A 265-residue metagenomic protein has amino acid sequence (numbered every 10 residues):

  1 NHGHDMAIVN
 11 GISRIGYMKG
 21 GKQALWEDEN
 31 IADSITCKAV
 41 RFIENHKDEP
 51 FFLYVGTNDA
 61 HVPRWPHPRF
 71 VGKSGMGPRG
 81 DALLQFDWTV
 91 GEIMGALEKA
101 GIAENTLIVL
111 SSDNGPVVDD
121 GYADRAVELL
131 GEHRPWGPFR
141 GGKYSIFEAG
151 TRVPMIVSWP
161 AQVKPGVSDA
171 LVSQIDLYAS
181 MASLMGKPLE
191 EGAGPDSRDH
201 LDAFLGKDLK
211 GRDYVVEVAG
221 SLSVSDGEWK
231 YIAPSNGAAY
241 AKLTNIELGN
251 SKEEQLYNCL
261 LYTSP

Functional and structural regions predicted by a protein language model:
N1, N10-G11, Y54-P63, L110-V118 (+2 more regions): Short, solvent-exposed turn/loop segments enriched in Gly/Ser/Thr/Pro and often Arg
N1-P50, T57-P68, S251-E254: Formylglycine-dependent
D5-M6, P116-I146, Q162-C259: C-terminal cap/loop subdomain of S1 sulfatases and analogous C-terminal strand-loop tails that border
G20-A24, V71-G77, L110, W136-R140 (+2 more regions): Flexible glycine/proline-enriched surface loops and loop-helix/loop-strand junctions
W26-D33, G77-G80, L84, L171-V172 (+1 more regions): Soluble non-cytosolic domains of exported or imported proteins
K47-L53, I102-I108, G211-R212, G227-W229: Loop/turn elements at helix/coil->beta-strand transitions in domains of secreted/extracellular proteins
F86-A123: Metal-dependent active-site segment of extracytoplasmic phospho-/sulfohydrolases and closely related
Y262-P265: Conserved small/polar residues in nucleotide/adenosyl-binding loops
